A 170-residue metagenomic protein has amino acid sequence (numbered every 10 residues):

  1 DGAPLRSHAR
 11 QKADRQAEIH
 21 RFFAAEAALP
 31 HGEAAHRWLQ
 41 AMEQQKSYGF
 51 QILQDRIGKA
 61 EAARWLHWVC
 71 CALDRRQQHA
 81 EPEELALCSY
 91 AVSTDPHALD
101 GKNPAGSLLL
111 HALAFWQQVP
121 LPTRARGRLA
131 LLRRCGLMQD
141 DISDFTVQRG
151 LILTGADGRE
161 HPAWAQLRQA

Functional and structural regions predicted by a protein language model:
D1-A170: Nucleic-acid enzyme cleavage-core boundary/entry regions
